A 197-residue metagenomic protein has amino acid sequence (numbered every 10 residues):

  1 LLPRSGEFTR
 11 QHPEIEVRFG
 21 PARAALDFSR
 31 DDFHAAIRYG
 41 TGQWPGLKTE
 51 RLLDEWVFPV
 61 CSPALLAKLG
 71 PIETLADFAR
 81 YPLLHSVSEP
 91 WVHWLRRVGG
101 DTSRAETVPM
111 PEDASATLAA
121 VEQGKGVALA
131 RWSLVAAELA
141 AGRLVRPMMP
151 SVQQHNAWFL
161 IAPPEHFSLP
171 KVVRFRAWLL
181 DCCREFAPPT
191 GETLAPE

Functional and structural regions predicted by a protein language model:
L1-P45, E192-E197: Central regulatory/effector-binding core of bacterial HTH transcription factors
H12-P13, Y81, A141, L169: Acidic-histidine catalytic/liganding microenvironments
R18-A22, P147, I161: Solvent-exposed beta-strand sheet faces enriched in polar/charged residues
F19, A36-Y39, P59, L83 (+1 more regions): Generic preference for hydrophobic
R30, G42-H155, C182-E197: C-terminal regulatory
V60-P63, W158-S168: A bilobed periplasmic-binding-protein/Venus flytrap-type ligand-binding module shared by bacterial periplasmic
V172-R184: Bilobed periplasmic-binding protein/Venus flytrap-like ligand-binding cleft at the lobe interface of extracytoplasmic
